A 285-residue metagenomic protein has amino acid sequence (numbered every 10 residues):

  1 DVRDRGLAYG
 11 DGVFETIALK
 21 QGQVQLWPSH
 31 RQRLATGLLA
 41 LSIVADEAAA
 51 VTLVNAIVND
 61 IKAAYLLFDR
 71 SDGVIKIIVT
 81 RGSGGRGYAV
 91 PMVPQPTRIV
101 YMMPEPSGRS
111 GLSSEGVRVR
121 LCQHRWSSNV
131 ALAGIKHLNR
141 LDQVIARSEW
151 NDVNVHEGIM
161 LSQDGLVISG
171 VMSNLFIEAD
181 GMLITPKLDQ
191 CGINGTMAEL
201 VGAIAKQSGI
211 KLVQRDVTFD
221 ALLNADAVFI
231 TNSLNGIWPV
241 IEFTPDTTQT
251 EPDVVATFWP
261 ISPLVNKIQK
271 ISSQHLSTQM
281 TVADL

Functional and structural regions predicted by a protein language model:
D1-A63, T80, G85-L285: Helix-start/capping segments and mature chain N-termini
L66-V79, R86: Ordered, amphipathic secondary-structure segments that act as subunit-interaction surfaces in large macromolecular
